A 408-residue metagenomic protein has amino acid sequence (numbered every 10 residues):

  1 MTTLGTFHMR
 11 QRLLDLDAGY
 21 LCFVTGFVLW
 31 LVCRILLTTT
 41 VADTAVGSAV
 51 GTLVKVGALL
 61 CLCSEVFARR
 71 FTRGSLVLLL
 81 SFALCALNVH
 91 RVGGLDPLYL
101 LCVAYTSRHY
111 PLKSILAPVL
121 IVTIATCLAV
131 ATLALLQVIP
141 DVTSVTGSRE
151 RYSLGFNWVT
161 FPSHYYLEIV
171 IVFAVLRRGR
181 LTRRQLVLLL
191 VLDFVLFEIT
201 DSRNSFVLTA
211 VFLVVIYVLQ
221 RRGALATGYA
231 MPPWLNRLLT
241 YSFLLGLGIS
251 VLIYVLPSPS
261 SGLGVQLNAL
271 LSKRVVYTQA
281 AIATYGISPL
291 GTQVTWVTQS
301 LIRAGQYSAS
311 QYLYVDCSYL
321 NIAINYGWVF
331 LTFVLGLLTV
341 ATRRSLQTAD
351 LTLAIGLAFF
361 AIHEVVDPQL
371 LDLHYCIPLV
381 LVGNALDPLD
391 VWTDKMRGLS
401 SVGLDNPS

Functional and structural regions predicted by a protein language model:
M1-F82, R178-R180, L389-S408: Transmembrane signal-anchor hairpin modules in multi-pass inner-membrane enzymes, especially those that act on
T40-A49, H90-D96, N157-T160, Q185-R222 (+2 more regions): Helix-loop-helix junctions and helix-breaking kinks within/between transmembrane helices of multi-pass membrane
T72-S81, R177-I253, R343: Hydrophobic alpha-helical segments of polytopic membrane proteins
T106-V130: Interfacial loop-to-transmembrane-helix boundary motif in multi-pass membrane proteins
L135-G179, T200-S205, S318-I322: Membrane-interface segments at transmembrane-helix junctions in multi-pass inner-membrane proteins
L263-Y326: Long extracytoplasmic/lumenal interhelical loops at the membrane interface of multi-pass membrane proteins
N325-A361: Hydrophobic transmembrane alpha-helices and their immediate junctions
G356-A361, L371-S408: Transmembrane alpha-helices of multi-pass inner-membrane enzymes
